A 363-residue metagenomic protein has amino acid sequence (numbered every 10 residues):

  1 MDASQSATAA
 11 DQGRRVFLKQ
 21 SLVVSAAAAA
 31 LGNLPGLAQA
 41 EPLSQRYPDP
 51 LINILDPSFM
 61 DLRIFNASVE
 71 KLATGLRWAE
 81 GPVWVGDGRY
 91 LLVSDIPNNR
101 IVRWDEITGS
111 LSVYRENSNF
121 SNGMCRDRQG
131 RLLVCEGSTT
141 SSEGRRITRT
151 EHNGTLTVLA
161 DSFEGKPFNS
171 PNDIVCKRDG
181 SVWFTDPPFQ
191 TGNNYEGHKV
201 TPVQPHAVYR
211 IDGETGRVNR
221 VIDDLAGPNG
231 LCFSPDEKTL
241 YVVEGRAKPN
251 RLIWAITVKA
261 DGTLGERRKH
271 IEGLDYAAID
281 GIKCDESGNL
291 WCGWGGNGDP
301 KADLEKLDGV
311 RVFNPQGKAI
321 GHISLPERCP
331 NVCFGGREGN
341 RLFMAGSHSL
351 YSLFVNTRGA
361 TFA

Functional and structural regions predicted by a protein language model:
M1-V16, L37: N-terminal secretory signal peptides
R15, S21-A27, Q39-A363: Sequence-structural signature of mature extracellular/luminal beta-sheet repeat domains, prominently beta-propellers
L31-G36: C-terminal segment of classical bacterial N-terminal signal peptides
